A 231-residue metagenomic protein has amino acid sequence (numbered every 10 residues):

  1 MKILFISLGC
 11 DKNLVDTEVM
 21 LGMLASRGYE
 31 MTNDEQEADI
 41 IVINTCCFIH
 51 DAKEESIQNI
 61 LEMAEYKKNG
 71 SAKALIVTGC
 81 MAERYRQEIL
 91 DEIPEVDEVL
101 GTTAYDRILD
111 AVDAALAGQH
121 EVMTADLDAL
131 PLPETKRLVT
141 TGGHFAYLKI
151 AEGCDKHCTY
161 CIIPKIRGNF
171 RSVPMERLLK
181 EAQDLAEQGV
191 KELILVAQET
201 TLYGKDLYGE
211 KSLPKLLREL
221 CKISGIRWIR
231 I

Functional and structural regions predicted by a protein language model:
M1-Y203: Proteins enriched for Cys/Gly/acidic motifs involved in redox and nucleic-acid/cofactor modification
D206-L207: Periplasmic OmpA-like peptidoglycan-binding domain that tethers envelope proteins to the cell wall
E210-W228: Alpha-helix-loop-beta-strand connector modules within alpha/beta enzyme cores
